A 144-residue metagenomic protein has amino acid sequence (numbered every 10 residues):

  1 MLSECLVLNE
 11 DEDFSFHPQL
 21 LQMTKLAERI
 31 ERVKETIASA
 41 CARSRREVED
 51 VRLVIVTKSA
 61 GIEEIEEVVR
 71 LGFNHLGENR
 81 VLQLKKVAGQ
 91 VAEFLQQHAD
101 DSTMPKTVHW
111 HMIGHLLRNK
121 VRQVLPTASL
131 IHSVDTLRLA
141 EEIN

Functional and structural regions predicted by a protein language model:
C5-N144: Conserved alpha/beta-domain cores
